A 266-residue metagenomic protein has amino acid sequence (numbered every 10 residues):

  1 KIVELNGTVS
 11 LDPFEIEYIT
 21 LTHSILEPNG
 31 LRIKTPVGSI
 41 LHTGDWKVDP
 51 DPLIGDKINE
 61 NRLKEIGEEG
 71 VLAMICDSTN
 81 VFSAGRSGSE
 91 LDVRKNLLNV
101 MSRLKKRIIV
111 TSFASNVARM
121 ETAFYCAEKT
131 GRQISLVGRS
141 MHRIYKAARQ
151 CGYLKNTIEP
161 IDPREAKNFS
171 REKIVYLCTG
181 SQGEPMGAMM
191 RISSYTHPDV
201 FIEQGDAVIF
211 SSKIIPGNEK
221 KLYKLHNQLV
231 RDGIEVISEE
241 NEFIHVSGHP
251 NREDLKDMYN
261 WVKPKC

Functional and structural regions predicted by a protein language model:
K1-N168, G187-P198, K220-Y223: His/Asp/Glu-rich metal-coordinating catalytic cores of metallo-dependent phosphodiesterases/hydrolases acting on
F124, K129, A148-L154, I158-C266: C-terminal regulatory/interaction regions
